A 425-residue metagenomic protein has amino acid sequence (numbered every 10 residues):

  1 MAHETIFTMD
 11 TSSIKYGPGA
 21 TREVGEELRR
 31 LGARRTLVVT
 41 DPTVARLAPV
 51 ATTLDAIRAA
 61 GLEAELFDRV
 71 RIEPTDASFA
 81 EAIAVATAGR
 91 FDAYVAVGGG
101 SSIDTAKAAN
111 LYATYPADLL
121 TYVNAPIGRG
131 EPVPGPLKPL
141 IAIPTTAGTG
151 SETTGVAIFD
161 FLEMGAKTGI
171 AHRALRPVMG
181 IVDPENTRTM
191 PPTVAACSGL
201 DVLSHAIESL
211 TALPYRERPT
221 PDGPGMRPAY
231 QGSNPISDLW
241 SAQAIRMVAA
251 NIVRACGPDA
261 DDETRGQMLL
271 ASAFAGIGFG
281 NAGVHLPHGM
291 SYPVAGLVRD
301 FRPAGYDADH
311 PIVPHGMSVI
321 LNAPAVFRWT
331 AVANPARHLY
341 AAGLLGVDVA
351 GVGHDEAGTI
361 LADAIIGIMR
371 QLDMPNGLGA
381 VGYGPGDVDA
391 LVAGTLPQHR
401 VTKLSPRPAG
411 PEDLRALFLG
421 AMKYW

Functional and structural regions predicted by a protein language model:
M1-F67, Y424: An N-terminal, well-structured beta->alpha segment
L37-V38, A93-V95, I141: Conserved beta-strand elements of the Class I
A45-L120, V253-R265: N-terminal small/polar loop signature for handling phosphorylated ligands or for N-terminal nucleophile
D55-A56, I83-G89, A108-A125, G155-G165 (+1 more regions): A glycine- and small-aliphatic-rich helix-loop capping segment at beta-alpha/alpha-beta transitions that lines
Y115-A229, L339-Y340, L344: A glycine/threonine-rich phosphate-anchoring loop and its flanking beta-alpha core in nucleotide/phosphate-binding
Y215-T359: Active-site segments that bind and position negatively charged phosphate/pyrophosphate groups
H338, A342-W425: C-terminal charged capping/lid subdomain of soluble metabolic enzymes
